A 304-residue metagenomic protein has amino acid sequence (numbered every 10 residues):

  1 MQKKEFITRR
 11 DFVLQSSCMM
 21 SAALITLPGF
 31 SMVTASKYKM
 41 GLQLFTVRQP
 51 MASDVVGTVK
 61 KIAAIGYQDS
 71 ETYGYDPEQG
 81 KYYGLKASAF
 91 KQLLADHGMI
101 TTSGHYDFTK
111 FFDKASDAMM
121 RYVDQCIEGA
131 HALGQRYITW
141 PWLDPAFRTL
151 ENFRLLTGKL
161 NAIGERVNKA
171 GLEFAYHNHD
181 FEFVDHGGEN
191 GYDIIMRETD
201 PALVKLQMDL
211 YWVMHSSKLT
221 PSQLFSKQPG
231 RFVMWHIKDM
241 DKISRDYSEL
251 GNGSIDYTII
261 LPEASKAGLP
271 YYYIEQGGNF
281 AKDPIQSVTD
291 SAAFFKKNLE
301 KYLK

Functional and structural regions predicted by a protein language model:
Q2-M20: N-terminal secretory signal peptides and thylakoid transit peptides that target proteins across membranes
S16-C18, L93, F112-K205, I285-Q286: Active-site acidic/histidine proton-transfer and metal-coordination neighborhood in alpha/beta enzyme cores
L27-K61: C-terminal segment of N-terminal export signals and the immediately downstream linker at the start of the mature
Y38-Q43, S70-T72, T101-Y106, I138-W140 (+4 more regions): Hydrophobic faces of well-ordered beta-strands that scaffold small-molecule active sites in alpha/beta enzyme cores
L42, I62, S70, L94 (+5 more regions): Conserved, mostly hydrophobic/aromatic
V47-S53, Y73-K86, T109-M120, P145-E151 (+5 more regions): Acidic-and-aromatic substrate-binding clefts and catalytic sites of carbohydrate-active enzymes
V59-A64, Y82-T102, Y122-G134, G158 (+4 more regions): Acidic (Asp/Glu)-rich catalytic clusters
D69-S70, V167-S254: Acidic/histidine-rich catalytic cores of soluble enzymes
